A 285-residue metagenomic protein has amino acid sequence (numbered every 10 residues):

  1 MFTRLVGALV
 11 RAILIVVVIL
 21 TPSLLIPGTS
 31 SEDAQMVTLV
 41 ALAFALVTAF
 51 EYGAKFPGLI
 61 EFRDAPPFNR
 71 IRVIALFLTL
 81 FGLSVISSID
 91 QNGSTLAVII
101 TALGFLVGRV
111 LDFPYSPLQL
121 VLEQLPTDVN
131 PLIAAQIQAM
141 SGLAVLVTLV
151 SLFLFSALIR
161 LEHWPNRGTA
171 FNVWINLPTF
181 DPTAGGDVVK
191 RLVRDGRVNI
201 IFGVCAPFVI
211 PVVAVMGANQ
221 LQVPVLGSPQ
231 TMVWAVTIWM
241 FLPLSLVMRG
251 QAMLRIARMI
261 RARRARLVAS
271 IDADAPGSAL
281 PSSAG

Functional and structural regions predicted by a protein language model:
M1-E61, P67-L96: Transmembrane alpha-helical insertion/packing segments
S23-P27, A206-P229: Juxtamembrane "helix exit" motif at the C-terminal ends of alpha-helical transmembrane segments in multi-pass membrane
A34-A41, A139-R160, W234-L242: Alpha-helical transmembrane segments
A49-A54, F155-N176: Membrane-water interface of transmembrane alpha-helices
P57, R70-I71, S88-L152, Q222-P229: Long, highly hydrophobic alpha-helical transmembrane signal-anchor segments
F155-H163, A184-A218: Alpha-helical transmembrane segments of helical membrane proteins, especially in multi-pass transport, channel
W164-V188, A262-P276: Juxtamembrane inter-helical linkers in multi-pass membrane proteins
A218-L267: Alpha-helical transmembrane segments and their immediate juxtamembrane interface regions
